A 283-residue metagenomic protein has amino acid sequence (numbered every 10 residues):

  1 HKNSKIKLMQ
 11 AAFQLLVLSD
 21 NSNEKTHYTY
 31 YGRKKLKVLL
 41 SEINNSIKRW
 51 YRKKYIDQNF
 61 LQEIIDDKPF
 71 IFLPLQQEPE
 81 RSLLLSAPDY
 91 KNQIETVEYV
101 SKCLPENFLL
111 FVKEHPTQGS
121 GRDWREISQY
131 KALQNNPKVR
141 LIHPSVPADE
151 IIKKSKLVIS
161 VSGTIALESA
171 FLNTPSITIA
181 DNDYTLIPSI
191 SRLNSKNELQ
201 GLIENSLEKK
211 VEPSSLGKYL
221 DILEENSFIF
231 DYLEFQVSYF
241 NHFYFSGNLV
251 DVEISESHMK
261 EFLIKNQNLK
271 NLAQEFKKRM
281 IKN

Functional and structural regions predicted by a protein language model:
H1-H27, Y55-L61, I65-P69, K196-N283: C-terminal amphipathic helix plus adjacent low-complexity, charged tail appended to glycosyltransferase catalytic
L18-I65, S82, S86-N92: Segments forming glycine/polar-rich beta-alpha architectures that bind adenosine-containing cofactors
I65, Q134, I152-K153: A short, aliphatic-rich alpha-helical micro-motif
I65-S101, F108, E114-G119: Active-site donor-nucleotide binding/catalytic segment of nucleotide-sugar enzymes
L84-A87, G121-W124, P188-S191: Short, solvent-exposed loop/turn segments at secondary-structure boundaries
Y99-H143: Catalytic donor nucleotide-activated moiety binding site of glycosyltransferases and closely related
R140-H143, I190-L202: Short acidic-hydrophobic, aromatic-tinged amphipathic segments that line or gate anion-handling sites
H143-S191: A donor-sugar binding/catalytic signature common to diverse glycosyltransferases and related nucleotide-sugar
